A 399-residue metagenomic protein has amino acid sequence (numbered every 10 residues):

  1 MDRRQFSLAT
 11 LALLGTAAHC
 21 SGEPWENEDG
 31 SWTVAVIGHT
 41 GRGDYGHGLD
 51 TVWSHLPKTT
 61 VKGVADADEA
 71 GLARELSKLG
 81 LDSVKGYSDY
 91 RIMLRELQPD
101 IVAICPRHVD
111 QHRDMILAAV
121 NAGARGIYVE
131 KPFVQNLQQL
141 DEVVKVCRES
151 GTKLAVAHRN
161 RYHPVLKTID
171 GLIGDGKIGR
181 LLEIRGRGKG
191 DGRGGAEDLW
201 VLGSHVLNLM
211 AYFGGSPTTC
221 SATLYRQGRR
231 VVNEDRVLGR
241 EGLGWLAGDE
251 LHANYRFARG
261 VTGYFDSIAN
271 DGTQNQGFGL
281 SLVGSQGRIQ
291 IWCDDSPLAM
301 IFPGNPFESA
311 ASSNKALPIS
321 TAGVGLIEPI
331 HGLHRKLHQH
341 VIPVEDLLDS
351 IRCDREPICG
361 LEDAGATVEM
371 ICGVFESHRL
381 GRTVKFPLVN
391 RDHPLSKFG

Functional and structural regions predicted by a protein language model:
M1-S7: Twin-arginine (Tat) signal peptide motif
S7-E28, I101-A103, D346-G399: C-terminal helix-rich "cap/oligomerization" subdomain common to oxidoreductases
A9-G80: N-terminal Rossmann-like dinucleotide-binding module
G30, T40-Y45, K153-A155, N160-W245 (+1 more regions): Predominantly a Rossmann-like dinucleotide-binding segment in NAD(P)-dependent oxidoreductases
T33-A35, V61-D66, L81-D89, M93-L97 (+2 more regions): Internal alpha/beta domain cores that form substrate/cofactor-binding pockets in large enzymes and binding proteins
A67, W292, G332-V344: Active-site loop of classical SDR/Rossmann-like NAD(P)-dependent oxidoreductases, centered on the catalytic Tyr-X3-Lys
E96, I101, R113-Y162, G176: Beta-strand-loop-alpha-helix segment that lines the small-molecule cofactor/substrate pocket of alpha/beta enzymes
S204-G304, V341-P357, I371-V374, P387-G399: Contiguous beta-strand/loop segments that form the cofactor/metal-binding neighborhood of enzyme cores
